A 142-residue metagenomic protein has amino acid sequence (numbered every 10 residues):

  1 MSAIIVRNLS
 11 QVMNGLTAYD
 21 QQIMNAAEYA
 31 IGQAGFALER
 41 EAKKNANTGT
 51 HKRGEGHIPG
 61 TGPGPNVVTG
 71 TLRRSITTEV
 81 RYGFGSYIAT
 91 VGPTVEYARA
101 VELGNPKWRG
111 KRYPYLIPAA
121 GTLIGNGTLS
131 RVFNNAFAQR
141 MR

Functional and structural regions predicted by a protein language model:
M1-R142: Short, Lys/Arg-rich flexible segments
